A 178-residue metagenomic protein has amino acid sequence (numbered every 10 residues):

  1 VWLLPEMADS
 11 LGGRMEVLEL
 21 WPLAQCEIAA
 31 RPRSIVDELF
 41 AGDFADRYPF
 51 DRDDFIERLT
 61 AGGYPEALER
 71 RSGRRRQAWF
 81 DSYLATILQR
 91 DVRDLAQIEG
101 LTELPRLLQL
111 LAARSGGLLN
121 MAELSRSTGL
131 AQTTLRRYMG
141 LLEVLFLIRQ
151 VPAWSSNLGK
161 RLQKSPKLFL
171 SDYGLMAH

Functional and structural regions predicted by a protein language model:
V1-L3, P22-E27, S155, L175: Conserved nucleotide-binding/hydrolysis micro-motifs of P-loop NTPases
V1-M7, L142: Sensor-1/coupling segment of RecA-like P-loop NTPase cores
W2, V17-L23, K164-S171: Short, exposed beta-strand "edge-strand" segments with a Pro/Gly-rich flavor and a Y/T-containing core
P5-A113, G117: Interdomain motor-coupling "hinge/lid" segment immediately C-terminal to the ATP-binding subdomain of NTP-driven enzymes
L68-H178: Accessory nucleic acid-recognition modules appended to NTPase machines
